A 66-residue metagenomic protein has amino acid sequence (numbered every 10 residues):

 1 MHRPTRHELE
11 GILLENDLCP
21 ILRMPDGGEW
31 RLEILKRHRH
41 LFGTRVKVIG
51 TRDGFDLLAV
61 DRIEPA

Functional and structural regions predicted by a protein language model:
M1-P4, E33-R37: Short boundary/loop segments of OB/S1/cold-shock single-stranded nucleic-acid-binding domains
H2-N16, G43: Structural detector for short beta-strands of small beta-barrel domains
L14, T51-D53: Short beta-strand micro-motifs enriched in acidic
N16-L22: Short aromatic-glycine-enriched beta-strand elements
P25-R31: Short, structured beta-strand/loop micro-motifs enriched in basic residues and often containing a Trp
G28, F42-V46, D56: A generic structural signal for short beta-strands and their flanking turns/coil linkers
L35-I49: Short nucleic-acid-contacting surface segments enriched for D/E, G, S/T with interspersed K/R
D53-A66: OB-fold/S1-family single-stranded nucleic acid-binding modules
